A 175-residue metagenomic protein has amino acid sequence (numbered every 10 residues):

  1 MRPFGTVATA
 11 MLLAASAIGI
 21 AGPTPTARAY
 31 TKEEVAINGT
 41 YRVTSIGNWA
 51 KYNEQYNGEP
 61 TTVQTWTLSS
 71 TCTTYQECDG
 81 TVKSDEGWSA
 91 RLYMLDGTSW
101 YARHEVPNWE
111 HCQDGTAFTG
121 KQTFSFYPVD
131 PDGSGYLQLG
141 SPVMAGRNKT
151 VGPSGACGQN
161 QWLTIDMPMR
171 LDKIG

Functional and structural regions predicted by a protein language model:
M1-A29: Secretory targeting and sorting signals
R2, S16, T31-V35, N48 (+2 more regions): Extracytoplasmic/secretory-pathway segments with low complexity and glycosylation-like composition
T31-Y56, V82, M144-K149, L171: Tryptophan-anchored aromatic micro-motifs
I37, Q64, I165-M167: Residues that flank catalytic or metal-binding motifs in active/ligand-binding sites
N48-N57, E110-A117, G152-W162: Flexible, membrane-facing loop/turn or short amphipathic-helix motifs that contact lipid bilayers or gate lipid-binding
E59-D130: Predominantly extracellular/secreted and cell-surface proteins with exposed, flexible low-complexity segments
G120-G155: Internal, hydrophobic beta-strand segments that form the core of beta-sheet-rich folds
A145-G175: Edge beta-strand at a domain terminus
